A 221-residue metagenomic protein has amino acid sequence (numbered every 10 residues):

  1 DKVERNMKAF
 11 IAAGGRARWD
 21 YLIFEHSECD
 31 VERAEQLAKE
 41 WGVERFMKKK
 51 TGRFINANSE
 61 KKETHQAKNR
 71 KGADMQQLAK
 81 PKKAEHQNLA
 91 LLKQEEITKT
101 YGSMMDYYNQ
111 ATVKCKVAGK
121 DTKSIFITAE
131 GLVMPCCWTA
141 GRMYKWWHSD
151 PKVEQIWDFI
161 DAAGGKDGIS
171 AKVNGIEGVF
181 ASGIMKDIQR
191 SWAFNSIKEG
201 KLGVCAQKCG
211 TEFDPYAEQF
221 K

Functional and structural regions predicted by a protein language model:
D1-A171: Radical SAM enzyme [4Fe-4S]-AdoMet core and its adjacent flexible, acidic and glycine-rich loops/tails across
L132-V133, C137-K221: Flexible mid-to-C-terminal extensions adjoining Fe-S/redox cofactors in radical SAM and related proteins
